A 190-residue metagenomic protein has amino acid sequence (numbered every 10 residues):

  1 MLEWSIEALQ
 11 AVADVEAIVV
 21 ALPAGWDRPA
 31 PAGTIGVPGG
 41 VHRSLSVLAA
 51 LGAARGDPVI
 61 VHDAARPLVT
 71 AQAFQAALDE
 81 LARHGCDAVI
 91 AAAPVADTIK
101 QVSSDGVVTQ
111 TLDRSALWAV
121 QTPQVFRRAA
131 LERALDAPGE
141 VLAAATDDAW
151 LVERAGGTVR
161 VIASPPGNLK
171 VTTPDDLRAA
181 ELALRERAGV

Functional and structural regions predicted by a protein language model:
L2, A50, H62-D63, P94 (+2 more regions): Residue-level signal for inorganic ion chemistry
L2-D57: Conserved N-terminal catalytic core of the sugar/cofactor nucleotidyltransferase
E16, V69-I162, V190: Conserved core of the sugar-phosphate nucleotidyltransferase
V19-V20, V61, I90-A91: Structural beta-sheet core signal
G25-W26, H42, A64-P67, V95: Short glycine-rich anion-binding loops that position phosphate/pyrophosphate groups of nucleotides and phosphorylated
G56-R66: Short beta-strand-to-loop acidic/aromatic patch adjacent to the donor-nucleotide binding site
V159-A163, L169-T172: Conserved active-site beta-strand element of glycosyltransferases/polysaccharide synthases
N168-V190: Hydrophobic helical membrane-anchoring modules
